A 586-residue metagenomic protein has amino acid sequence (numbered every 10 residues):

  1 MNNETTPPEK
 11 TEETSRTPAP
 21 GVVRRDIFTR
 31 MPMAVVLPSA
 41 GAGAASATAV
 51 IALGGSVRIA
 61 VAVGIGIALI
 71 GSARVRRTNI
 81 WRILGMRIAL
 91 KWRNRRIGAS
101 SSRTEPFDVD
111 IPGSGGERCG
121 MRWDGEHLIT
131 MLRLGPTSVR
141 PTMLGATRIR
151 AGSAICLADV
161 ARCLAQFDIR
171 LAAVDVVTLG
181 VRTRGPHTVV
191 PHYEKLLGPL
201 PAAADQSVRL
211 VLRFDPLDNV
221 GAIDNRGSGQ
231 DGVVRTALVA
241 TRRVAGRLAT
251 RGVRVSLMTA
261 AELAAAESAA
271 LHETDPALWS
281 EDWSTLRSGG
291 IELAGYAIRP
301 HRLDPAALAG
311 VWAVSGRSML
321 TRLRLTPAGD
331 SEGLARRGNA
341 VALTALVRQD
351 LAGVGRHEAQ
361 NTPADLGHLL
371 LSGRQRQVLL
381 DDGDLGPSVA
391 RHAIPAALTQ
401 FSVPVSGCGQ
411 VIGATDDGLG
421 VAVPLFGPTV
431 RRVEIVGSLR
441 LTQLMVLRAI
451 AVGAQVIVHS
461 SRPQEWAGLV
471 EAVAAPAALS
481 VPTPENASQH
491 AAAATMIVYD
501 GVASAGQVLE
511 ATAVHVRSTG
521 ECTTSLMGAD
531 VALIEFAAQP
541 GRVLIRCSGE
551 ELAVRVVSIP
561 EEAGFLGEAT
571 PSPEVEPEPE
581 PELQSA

Functional and structural regions predicted by a protein language model:
M1-T104, V421, A513-H515, T519-E521 (+2 more regions): N-terminal alpha-helical membrane-insertion module
S72-D159, A165, G407: N-terminal topogenic membrane-targeting module
D159, L171-V174: Membrane-embedded segments
A165-L171: Short secondary-structure junctions
V174-P186: Acidic helix-start/capping segments at beta-turn-to-alpha-helix junctions
T183-L197: Charged, often glycine-rich, active-site loop that binds/positions anionic groups
K195-E471, N486-S488, V502, T512 (+3 more regions): Membrane-proximal, solvent-exposed terminal domains/tails of membrane-associated proteins
P476-A505: Conserved P-loop NTPase "ATPase switch" module shared by AAA+ and STAND
